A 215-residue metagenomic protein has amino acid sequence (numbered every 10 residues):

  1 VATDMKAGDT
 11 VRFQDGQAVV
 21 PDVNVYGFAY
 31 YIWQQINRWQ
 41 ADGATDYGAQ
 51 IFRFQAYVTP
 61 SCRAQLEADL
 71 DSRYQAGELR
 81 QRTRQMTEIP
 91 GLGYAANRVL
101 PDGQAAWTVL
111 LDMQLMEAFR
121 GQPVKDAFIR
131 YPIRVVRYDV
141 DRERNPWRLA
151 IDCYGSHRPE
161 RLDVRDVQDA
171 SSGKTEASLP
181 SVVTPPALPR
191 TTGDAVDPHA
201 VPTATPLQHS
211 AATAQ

Functional and structural regions predicted by a protein language model:
V1-V23, A41-Q215: Structured, amphipathic secondary-structure segments that form assembly/contact surfaces in multi-subunit
F28-D42: Solvent-exposed, amphipathic alpha-helical segments
